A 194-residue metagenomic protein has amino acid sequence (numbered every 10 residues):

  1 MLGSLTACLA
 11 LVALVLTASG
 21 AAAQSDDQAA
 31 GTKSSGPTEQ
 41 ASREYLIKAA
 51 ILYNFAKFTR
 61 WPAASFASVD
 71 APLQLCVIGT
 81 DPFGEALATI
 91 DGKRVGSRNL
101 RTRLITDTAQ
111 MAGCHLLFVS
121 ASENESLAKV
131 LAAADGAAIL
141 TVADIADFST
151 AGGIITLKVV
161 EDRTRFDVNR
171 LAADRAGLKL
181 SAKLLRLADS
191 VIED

Functional and structural regions predicted by a protein language model:
L2-D194: Short hydrophobic alpha-helices and adjacent helix-cap/hinge residues
